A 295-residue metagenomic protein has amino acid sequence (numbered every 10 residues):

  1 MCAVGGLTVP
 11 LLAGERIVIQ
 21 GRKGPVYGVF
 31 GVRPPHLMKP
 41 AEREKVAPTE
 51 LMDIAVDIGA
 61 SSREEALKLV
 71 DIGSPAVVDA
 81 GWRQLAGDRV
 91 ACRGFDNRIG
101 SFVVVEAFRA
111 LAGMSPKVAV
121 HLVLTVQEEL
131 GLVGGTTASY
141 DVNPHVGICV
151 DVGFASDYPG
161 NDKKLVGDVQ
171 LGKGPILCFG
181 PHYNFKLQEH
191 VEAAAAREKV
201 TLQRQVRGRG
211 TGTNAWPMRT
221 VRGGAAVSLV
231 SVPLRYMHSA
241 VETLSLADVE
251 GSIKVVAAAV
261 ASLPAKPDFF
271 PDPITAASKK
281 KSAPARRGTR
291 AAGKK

Functional and structural regions predicted by a protein language model:
M1-K295: N-terminal hydrophobic/helix-forming segments and targeting peptides
